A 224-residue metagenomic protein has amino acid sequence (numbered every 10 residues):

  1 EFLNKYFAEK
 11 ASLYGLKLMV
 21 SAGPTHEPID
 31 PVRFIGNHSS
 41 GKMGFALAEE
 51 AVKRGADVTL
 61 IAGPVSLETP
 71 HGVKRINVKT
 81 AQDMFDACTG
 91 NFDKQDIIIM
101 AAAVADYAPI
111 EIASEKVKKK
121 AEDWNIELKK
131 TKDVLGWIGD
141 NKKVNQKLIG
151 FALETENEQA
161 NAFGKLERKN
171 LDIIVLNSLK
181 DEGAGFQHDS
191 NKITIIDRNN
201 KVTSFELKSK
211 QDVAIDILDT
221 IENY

Functional and structural regions predicted by a protein language model:
E1-M19, P109-I112, N177-D181: YjeF_N-associated NAD(P)HX repair module
F2-Y6, N91, D216, T220-Y224: C-terminal alpha-helix
S12-T80: Glycine-rich phosphate/diphosphate-binding loop of Rossmann-like nucleotide-binding domains
M19-G23, M100-A102, A152, N177-S178: Short beta-strand segments
V32, G44, A48, C88 (+3 more regions): Generic hydrophobic/aromatic pocket-lining and core-packing "Φ" positions
P64, G72-G136: A glycine- and small/hydrophobic-rich beta-loop-beta segment that serves as a flexible "lid/hinge" or phosphate-binding
P109-E206, Q211, I215-D219, N223-Y224: Glycine-rich phosphate/nucleotide-binding loop
